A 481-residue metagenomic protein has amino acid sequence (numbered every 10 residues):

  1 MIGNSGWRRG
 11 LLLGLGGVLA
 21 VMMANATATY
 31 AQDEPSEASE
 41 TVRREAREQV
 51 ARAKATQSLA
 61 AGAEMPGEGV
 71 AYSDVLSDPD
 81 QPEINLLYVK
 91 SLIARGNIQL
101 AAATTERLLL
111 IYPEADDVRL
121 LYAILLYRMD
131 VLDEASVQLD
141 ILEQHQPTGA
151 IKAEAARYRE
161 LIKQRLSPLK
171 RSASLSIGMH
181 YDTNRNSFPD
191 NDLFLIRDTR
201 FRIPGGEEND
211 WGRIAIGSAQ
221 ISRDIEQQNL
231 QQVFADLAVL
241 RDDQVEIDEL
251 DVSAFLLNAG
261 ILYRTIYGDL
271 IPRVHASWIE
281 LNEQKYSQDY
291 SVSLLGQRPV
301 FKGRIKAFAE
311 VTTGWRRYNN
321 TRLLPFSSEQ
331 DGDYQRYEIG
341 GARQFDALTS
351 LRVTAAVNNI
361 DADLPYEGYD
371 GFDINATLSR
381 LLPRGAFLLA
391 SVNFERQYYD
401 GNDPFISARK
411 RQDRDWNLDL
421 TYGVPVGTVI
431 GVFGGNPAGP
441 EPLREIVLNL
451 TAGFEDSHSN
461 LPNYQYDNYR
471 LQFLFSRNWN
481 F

Functional and structural regions predicted by a protein language model:
I2-L15: Bacterial N-terminal signal peptides that target proteins for export
N4, T29-A31: Serine/threonine-rich, low-complexity intrinsically disordered segments
L11-L13, L19, Q32-D33: Generic N-terminal leader/targeting and pre-domain segments
A20-T29: C-terminal segment of classical bacterial N-terminal signal peptides
Q32-L76, E83, K90-Q99, A103-A115 (+1 more regions): Gram-negative and organellar
